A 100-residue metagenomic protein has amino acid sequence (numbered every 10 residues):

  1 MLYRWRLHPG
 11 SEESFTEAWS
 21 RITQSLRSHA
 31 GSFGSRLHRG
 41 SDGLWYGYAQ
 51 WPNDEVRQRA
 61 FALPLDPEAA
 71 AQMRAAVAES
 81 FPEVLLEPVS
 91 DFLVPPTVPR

Functional and structural regions predicted by a protein language model:
M1-R6, Y46: Active-site-flanking beta-strand signature of metal-NTP-handling nucleotidyl enzymes and homologous cyclase-like
R6-E17: Short, surface-exposed ligand-recognition loops at beta-strand->loop->(often short) alpha-helix junctions that present
R21-F33, Q50-L86: An amphipathic, aromatic/His-enriched active-site/gating alpha helix that lines ligand/cofactor pockets
G34, W45: Short active-site oxyanion
H38-D42: A short beta-turn/loop motif at secondary-structure boundaries
L44, D54, F92: Flexible, glycine-rich phosphate/dinucleotide-binding loops and adjacent beta-alpha linkers at cofactor/substrate
L85-R100: Acidic/histidine-enriched, glycine/proline-rich intrinsically disordered or flexible terminal extensions
